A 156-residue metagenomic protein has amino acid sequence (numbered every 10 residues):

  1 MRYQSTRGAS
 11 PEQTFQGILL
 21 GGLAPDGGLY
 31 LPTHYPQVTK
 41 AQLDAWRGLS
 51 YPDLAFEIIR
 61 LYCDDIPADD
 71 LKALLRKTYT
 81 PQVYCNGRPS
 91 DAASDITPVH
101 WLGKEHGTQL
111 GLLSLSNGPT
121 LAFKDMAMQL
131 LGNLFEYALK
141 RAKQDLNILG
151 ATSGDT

Functional and structural regions predicted by a protein language model:
M1-T156: PLP-dependent amino-acid enzyme catalytic core
